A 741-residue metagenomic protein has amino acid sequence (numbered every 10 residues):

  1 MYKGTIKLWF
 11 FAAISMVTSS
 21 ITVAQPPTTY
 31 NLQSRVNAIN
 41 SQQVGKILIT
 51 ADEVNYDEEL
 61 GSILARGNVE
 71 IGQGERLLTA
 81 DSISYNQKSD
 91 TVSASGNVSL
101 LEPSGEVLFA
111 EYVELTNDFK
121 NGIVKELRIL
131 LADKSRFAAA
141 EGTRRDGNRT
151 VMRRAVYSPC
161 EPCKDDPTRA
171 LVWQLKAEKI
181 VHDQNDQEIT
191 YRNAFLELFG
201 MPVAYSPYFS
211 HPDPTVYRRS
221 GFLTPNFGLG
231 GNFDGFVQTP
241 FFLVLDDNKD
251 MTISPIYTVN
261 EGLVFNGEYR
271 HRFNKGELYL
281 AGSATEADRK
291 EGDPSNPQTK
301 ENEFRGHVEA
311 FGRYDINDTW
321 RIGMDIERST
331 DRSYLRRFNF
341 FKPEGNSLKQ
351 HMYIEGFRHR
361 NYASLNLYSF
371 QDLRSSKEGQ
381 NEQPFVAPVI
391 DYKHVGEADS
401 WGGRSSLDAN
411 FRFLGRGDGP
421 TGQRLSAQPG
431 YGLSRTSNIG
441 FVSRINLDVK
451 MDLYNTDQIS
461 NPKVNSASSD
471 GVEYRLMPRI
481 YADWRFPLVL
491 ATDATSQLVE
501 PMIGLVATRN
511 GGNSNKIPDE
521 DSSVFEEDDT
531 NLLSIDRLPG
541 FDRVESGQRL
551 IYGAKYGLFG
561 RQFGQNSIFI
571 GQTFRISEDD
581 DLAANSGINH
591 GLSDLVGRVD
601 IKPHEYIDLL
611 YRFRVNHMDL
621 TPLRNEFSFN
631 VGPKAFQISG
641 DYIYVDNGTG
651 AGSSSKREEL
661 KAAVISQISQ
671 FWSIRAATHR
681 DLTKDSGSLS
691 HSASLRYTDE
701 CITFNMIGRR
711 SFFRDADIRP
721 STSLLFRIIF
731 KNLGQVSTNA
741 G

Functional and structural regions predicted by a protein language model:
M1-F10: Bacterial N-terminal signal peptides that target proteins for export
W9-S19: Bacterial N-terminal signal peptides
S20-A24: Sec/Tat signal peptide C-region and signal peptidase I cleavage site
Q25-A155, Q174-A177, V181-H182, Q187-N193 (+1 more regions): N-terminal amphipathic/hydrophobic interface segments
E106, Y112-I123, I129-V151, A155-L175 (+1 more regions): Outer-membrane beta-barrel proteins and related beta-barrel translocases across Gram-negative bacteria
